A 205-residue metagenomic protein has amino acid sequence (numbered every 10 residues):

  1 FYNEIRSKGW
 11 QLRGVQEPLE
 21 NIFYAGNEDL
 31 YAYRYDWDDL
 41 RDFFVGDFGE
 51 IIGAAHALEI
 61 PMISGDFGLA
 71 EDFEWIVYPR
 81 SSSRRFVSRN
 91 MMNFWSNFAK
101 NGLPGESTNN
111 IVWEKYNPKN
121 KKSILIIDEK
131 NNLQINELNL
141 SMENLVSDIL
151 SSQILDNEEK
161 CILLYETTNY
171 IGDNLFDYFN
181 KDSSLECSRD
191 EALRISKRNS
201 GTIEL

Functional and structural regions predicted by a protein language model:
F1-R85, N101: Substrate-gating cap/lid region and adjacent catalytic-acid/histidine neighborhood within extracellular/lumenal
F23-L30, D38-D39, E71-E204: Alpha/beta-hydrolase-fold serine-hydrolase catalytic core, especially in secreted/extracellular enzymes
